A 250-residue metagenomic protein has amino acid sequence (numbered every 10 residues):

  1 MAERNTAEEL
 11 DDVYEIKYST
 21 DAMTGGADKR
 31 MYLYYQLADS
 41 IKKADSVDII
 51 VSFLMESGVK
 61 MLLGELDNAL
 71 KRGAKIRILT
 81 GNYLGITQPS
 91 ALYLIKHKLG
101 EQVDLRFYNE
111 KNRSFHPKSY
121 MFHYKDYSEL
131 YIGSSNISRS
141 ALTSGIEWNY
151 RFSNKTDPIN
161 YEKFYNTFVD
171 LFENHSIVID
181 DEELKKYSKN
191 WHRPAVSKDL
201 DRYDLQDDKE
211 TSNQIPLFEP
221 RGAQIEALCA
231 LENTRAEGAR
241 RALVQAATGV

Functional and structural regions predicted by a protein language model:
M1-R221, I225, C229: PLD/PLD-like phosphodiesterase catalytic module centered on the HKD motif
S176, R235-A236: Secondary-structure transition/hinge residues
E232: Short, locally clustered residues in the helix-turn-helix/winged-helix DNA-binding domain
A236-V250: Walker A/P-loop
